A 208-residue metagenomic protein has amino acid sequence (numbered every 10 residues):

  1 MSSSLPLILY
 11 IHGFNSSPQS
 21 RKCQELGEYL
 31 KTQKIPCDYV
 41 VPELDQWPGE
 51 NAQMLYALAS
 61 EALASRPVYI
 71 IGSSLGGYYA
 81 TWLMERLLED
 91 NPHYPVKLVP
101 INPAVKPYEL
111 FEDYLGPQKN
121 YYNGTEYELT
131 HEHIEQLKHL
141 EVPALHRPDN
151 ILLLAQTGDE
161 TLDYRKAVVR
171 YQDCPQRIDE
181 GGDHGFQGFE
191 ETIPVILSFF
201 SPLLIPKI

Functional and structural regions predicted by a protein language model:
M1-S3, K207-I208: Eukaryotic N-terminal low-complexity, Ser/Thr- and Lys/Arg-rich leader segments that predominantly function as
S4-R66, H184: Active-site catalytic motif of lipid deacylating hydrolases and related acyltransferases
G13-F14, S74, T157: Residue-level signal for short, function-critical loop segments
L55-A59, A80, T192, I196 (+1 more regions): Generic hydrophobic alpha-helical segments
P67-G72, V99: Short beta-strand immediately N-terminal to the catalytic nucleophile in serine-hydrolase-like folds
I71-T81: Gly/Ala-rich beta-loop-alpha elbow adjacent to hydrolase catalytic centers
W82-R86: Active-site signature of alpha/beta-hydrolase-fold catalytic machinery across serine- and Asp/Cys-nucleophile hydrolases
Y94-I208: The alpha/beta-hydrolase serine catalytic core
